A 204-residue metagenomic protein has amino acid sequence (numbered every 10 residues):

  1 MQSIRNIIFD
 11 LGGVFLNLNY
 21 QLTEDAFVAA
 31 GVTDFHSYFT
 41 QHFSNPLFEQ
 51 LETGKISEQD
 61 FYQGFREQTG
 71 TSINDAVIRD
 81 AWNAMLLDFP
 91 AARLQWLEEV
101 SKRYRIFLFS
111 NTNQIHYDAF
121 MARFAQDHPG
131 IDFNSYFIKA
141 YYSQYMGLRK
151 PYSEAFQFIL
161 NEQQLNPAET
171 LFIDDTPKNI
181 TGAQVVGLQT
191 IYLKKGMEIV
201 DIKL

Functional and structural regions predicted by a protein language model:
Q2-A91, K102, H116, Y142: N-terminal helical cap/lid subdomain that shapes the substrate entry/recognition surface in HAD-like hydrolases
Q2-S3, F120-L204: Asp-based, Mg2+/Mn2+-dependent phosphohydrolase catalytic module
V14-F15, Y20-L22, T112-H116, M146-G147 (+2 more regions): Short, solvent-exposed loop/turn segments at secondary-structure junctions
L22-D25, P46, D60, G64 (+7 more regions): Alpha-helical elements of Rossmann-like donor-binding domains used by nucleotide-donor carbohydrate transfer enzymes
T40-H42, F107-N113, N134-Y145: A short, structured active-site edge motif that brings together acidic residues
A92-R103, Y136: Catalytic-core regions built around general acid/base machinery
R105-F107, Q189: Proline-centered loop/turn at the N-terminus of a beta-strand
